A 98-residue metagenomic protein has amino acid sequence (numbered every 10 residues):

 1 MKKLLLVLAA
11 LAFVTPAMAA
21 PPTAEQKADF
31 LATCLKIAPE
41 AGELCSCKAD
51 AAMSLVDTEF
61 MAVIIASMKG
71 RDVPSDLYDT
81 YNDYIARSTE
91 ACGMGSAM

Functional and structural regions predicted by a protein language model:
M1-L4: Positively charged n-region of N-terminal signal peptides that target proteins for export
L6-V7, A52: Short amphipathic alpha-helical "recognition" segments used for binding
A9, V14-A19: N-terminal signal peptide c-region/cleavage motif recognized by signal peptidases
M18-A24, F30-L35, V73-N82: Short, intrinsically disordered, charge-biased short linear motifs at domain edges
P22-A66: Short N-proximal segments of mature Sec-exported proteins
D50-M98: Compact alpha-helical subdomains of small soluble proteins
